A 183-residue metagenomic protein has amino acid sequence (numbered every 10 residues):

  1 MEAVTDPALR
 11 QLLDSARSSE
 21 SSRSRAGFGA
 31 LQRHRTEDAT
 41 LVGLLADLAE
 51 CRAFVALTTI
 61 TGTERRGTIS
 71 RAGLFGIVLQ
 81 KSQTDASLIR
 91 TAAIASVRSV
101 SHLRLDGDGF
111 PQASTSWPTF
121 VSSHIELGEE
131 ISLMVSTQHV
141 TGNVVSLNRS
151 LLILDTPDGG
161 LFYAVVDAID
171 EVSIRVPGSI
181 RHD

Functional and structural regions predicted by a protein language model:
M1-R66, S70-T141, V145-D183: Short glycine-rich, low-complexity segments
